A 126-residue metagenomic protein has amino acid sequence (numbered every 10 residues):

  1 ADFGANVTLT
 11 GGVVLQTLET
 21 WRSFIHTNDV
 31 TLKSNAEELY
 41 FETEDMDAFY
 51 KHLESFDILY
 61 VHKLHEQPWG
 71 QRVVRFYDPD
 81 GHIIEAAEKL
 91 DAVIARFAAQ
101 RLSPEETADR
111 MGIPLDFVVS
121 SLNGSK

Functional and structural regions predicted by a protein language model:
A1-F41, Y50-Y77, K89-Q100, E105-M111 (+2 more regions): Vicinal oxygen chelate
P79-I84: Short, glycine-anchored, charge-dense loop/turn motifs used at functional sites
